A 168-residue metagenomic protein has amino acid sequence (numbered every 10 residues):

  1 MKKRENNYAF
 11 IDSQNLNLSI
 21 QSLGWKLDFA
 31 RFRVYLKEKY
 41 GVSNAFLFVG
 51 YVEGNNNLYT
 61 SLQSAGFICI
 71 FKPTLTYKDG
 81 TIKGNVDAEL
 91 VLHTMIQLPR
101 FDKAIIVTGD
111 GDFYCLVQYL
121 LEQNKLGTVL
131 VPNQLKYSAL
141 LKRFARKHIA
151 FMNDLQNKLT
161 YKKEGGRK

Functional and structural regions predicted by a protein language model:
M1-K168: Terminal and domain-boundary accessory regions
